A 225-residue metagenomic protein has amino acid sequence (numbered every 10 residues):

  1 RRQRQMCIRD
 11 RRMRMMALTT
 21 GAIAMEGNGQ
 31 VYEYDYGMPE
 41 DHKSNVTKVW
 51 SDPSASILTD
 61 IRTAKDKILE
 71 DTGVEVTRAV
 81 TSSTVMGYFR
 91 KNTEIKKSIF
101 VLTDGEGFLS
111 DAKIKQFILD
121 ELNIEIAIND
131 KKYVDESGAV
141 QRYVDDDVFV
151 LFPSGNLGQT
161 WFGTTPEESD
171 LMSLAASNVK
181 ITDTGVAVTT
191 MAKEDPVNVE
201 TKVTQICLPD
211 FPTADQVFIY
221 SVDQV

Functional and structural regions predicted by a protein language model:
R1-I8: Short, small-residue-biased leader/transition segments that mark boundaries at the very start of proteins
Q3, V76, N198: Extracellular structured ligand-interaction cores
I8, V31-D35, E125: Ser/Thr- (and often Asn-) enriched beta-sheet segments in non-cytosolic proteins
I8-R9, L208: Generic hydrophobic alpha-helical segments
D10, R14, L69, G73-V76 (+3 more regions): Residue-level signal for secondary-structure boundary elements
R11-N28: Short, glycine/acidic-rich hinge or "gate" loops at secondary-structure transitions that mediate conformational
V31-K113, F117: Extended, solvent-exposed, turn-rich assembly/linker loops in the middle of proteins
K96, V101-V225: Sequence/fold signature of self-assembling virion shell proteins
